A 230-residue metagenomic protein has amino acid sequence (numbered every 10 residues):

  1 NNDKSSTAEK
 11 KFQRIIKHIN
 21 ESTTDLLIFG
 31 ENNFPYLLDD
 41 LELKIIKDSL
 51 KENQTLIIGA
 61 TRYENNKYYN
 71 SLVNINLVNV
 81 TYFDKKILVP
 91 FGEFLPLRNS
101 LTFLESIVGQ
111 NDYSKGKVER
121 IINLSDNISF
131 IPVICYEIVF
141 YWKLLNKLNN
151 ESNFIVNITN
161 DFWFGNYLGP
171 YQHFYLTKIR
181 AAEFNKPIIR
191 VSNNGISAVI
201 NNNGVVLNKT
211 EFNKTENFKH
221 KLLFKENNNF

Functional and structural regions predicted by a protein language model:
N1-F91, I121-I128, P132, Y136-I138: Soluble catalytic regions of membrane-associated enzymes that act on cell-envelope and secretory-pathway components
L26-I58, E64, G109, I128-H220: CN hydrolase (nitrilase-like) catalytic-core segments centered on the catalytic cysteine and neighboring Lys/Glu
Y69-L72, K117-E119, G195-I196, T215-N217: Short hydrophobic/aromatic beta-strand or adjacent loop that forms the aromatic wall/cage of a ligand/substrate-binding
N74, L124, V199-I200, L222: Conserved hydrophobic "DFG−1" position in protein kinase catalytic cores
L88-V108, W163-F164: Flexible, solvent-exposed short loops/turns enriched in glycine
Y113-S114: A sensor for short, sequence-defined functional sites
K117-N123, N146: Short, surface-exposed beta-strand/loop micro-motifs that present aromatic residues
K225-F230: Juxtamembrane/start-of-transmembrane alpha-helix segments at the extracytoplasmic/lumenal side of membrane anchors
